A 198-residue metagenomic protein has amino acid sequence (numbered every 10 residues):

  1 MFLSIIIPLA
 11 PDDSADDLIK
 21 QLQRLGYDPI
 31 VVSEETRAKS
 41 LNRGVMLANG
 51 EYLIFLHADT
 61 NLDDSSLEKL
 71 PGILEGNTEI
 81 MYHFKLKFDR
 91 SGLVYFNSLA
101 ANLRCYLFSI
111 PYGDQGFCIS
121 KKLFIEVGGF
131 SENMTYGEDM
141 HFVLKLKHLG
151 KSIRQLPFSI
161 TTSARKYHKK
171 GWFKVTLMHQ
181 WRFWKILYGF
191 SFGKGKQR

Functional and structural regions predicted by a protein language model:
M1, P8, D12, K147-R198: Hydrophobic helical membrane-anchoring modules
I5, L9-L25: Short, well-formed alpha-helical segments that are part of the catalytic scaffolds of diverse glycosyltransferases
E34-A48: Glycine-rich, basic loop-to-helix element that forms the pyrophosphate-binding segment of sugar-nucleotide handling
N49-G50, D114-V127: Conserved nucleotide-sugar donor-binding and metal-coordinating catalytic region shared by glycosyltransferases
L53: Short aromatic/hydrophobic "clamp" motif used to bind/position activated sugar donors
H57-N61, S65: The conserved acidic donor/metal-binding loop of glycosyltransferases
S65-L93: Conserved donor NDP-sugar-binding/catalytic core segment of glycosyltransferases
Y136-F142: Acidic donor-binding loop at a coil-to-helix junction in glycosyltransferase catalytic cores that engages
